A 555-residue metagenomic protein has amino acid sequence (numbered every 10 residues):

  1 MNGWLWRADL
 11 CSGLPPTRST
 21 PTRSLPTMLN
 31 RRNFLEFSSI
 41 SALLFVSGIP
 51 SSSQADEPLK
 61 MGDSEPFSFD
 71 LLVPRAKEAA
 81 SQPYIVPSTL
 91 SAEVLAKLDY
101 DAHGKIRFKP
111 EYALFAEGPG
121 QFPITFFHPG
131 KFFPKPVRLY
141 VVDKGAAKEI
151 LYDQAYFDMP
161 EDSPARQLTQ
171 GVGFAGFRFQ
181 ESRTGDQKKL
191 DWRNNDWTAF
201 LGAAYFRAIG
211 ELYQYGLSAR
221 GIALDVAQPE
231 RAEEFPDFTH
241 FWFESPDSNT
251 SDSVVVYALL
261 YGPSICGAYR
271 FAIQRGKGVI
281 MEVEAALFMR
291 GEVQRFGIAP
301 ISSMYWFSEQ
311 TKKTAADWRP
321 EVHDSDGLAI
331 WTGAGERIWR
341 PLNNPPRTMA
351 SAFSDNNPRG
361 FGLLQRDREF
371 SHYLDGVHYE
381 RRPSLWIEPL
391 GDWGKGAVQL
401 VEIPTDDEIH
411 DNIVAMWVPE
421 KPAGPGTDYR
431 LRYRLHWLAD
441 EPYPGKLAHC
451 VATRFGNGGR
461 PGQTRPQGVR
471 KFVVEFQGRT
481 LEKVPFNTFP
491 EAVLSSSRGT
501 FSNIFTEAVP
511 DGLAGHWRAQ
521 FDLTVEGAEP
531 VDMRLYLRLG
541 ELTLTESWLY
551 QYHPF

Functional and structural regions predicted by a protein language model:
G3, A8-L29, S41-A42: Secretory targeting signals
S12-P15, N33-A55: N-terminal export signals
D56-Y100, R107-K109, F127, H372 (+1 more regions): Terminal accessory/anchoring regions of large secretory-pathway or extracellular enzymes
Q82-Q228: Solvent-exposed N-terminal domain segments of exported/luminal and surface proteins
D101, R193-A199, A204, E211-Q214 (+3 more regions): A contiguous, surface-exposed recognition patch within enzymatic or periplasmic domains that forms
Q154-G176, Q180-T184, R207, E233-F243 (+5 more regions): Acidic/His-rich structured neighborhood in mature extracellular/periplasmic domains
Y215-Q274, G391-D406, H410: Extended, loop-rich substrate-binding clefts of extracytoplasmic carbohydrate-active enzymes
A258-M304: Acidic, contiguous internal or C-terminal segments within carbohydrate-active enzymes that form a structured patch used
